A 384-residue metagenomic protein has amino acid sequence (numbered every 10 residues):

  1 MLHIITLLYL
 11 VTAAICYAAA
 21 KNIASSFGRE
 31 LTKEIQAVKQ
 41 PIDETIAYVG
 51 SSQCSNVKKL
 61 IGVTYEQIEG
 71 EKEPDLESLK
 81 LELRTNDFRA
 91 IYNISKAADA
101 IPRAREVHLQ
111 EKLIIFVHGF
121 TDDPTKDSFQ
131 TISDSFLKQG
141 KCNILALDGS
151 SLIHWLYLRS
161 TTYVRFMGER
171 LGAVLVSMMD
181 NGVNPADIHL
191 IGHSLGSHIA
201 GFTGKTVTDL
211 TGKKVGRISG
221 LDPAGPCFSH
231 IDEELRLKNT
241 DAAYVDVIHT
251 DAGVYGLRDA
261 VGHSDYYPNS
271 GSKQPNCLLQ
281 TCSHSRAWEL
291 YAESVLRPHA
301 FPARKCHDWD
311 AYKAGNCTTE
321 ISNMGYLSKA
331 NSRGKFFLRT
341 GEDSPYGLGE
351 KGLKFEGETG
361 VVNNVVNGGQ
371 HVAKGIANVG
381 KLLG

Functional and structural regions predicted by a protein language model:
L2-A146, I153-R159, Y163, A173-P185 (+4 more regions): Flexible, membrane-associating and regulatory peripheral segments of lipid-active enzymes
V117-G119, H193, D222: The conserved beta1-alpha1 loop
G149-S151, P223, T250: Active-site loop/turn elements of alpha/beta-hydrolase fold enzymes, especially the short glycine-/histidine-rich
I191-F202: Glycine-rich nucleophile elbow surrounding the catalytic serine of serine-hydrolase chemistry
G220-L221, V247: A short, hydrophobic beta-strand element of the alpha/beta-hydrolase
G225-H230, V254-L257: A short beta-to-alpha transition loop/helix N-cap that caps and shapes the active-site region
A243-I248, D265-Y267: Catalytic His-Asp charge-relay segment
